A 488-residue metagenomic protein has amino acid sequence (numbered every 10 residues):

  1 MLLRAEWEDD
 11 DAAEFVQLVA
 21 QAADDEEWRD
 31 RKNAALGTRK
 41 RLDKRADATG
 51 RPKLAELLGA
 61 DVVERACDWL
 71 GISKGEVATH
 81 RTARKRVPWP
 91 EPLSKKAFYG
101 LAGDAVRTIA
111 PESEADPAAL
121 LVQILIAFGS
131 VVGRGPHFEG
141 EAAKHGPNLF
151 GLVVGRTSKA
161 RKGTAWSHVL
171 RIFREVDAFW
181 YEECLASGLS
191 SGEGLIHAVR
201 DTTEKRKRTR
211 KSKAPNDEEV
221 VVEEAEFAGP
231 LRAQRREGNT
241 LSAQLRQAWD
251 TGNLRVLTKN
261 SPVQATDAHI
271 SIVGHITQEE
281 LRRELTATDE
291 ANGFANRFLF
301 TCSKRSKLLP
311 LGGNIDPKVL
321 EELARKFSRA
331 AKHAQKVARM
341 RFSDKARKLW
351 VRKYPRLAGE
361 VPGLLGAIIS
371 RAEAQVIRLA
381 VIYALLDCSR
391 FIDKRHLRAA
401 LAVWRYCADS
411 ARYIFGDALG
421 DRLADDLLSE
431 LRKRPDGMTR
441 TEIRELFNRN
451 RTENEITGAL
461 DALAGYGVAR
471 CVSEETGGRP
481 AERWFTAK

Functional and structural regions predicted by a protein language model:
M1-V77, I377, V381, L385: Modules that initiate DNA replication and primer synthesis
G71-K488: Phosphate-handling catalytic cores of nucleic-acid transaction enzymes
